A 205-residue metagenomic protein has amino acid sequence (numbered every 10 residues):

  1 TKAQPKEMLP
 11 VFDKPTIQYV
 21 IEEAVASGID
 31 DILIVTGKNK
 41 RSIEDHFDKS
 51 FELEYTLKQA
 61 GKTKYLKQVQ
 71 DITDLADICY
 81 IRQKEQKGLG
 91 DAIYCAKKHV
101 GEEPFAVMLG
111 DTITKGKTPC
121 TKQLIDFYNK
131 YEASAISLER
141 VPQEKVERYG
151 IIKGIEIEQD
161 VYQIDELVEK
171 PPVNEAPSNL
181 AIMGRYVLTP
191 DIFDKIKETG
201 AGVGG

Functional and structural regions predicted by a protein language model:
T1-K64, T118-Q123: N-terminal glycine-rich phosphate-binding loop and ensuing alpha1 helix
E7, D77-C79, Q163: Conserved beta-strand segments of alpha/beta enzyme cores
T16-Y19, D91, V187, D191: Short amphipathic alpha-helical face segments that pack within enzyme cores and frequently flank/anchor catalytic
G28-I29, G101, K130, Q163: Short loop/turn motifs at secondary-structure junctions
K38, T112, P190-D191: Alpha-helix/helix-capping structural signal
E52-T56, T63-E156, K197-T199: Conserved beta-loop-beta/alpha segment of the NTase-like Rossmann-fold superfamily that binds/positions NTPs
A106, I125-N129, E156-G205: Catalytic-core segments of class I nucleotidyltransferases/pyrophosphorylases that form NMP-activated intermediates
